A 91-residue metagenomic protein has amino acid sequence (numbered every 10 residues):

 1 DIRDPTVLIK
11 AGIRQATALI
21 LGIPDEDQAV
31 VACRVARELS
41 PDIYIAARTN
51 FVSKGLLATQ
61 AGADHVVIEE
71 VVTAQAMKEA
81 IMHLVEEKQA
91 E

Functional and structural regions predicted by a protein language model:
D1-E91: Cytosolic regulatory regions of ion transport systems
